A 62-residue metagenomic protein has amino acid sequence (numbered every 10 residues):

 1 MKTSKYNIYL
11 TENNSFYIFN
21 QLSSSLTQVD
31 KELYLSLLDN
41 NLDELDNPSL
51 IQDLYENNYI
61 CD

Functional and structural regions predicted by a protein language model:
M1-L38: Acidic, low-complexity/disordered tracts enriched in E/D and polar residues
S25-D62: Long, charge-rich, low-complexity alpha-helical segments
